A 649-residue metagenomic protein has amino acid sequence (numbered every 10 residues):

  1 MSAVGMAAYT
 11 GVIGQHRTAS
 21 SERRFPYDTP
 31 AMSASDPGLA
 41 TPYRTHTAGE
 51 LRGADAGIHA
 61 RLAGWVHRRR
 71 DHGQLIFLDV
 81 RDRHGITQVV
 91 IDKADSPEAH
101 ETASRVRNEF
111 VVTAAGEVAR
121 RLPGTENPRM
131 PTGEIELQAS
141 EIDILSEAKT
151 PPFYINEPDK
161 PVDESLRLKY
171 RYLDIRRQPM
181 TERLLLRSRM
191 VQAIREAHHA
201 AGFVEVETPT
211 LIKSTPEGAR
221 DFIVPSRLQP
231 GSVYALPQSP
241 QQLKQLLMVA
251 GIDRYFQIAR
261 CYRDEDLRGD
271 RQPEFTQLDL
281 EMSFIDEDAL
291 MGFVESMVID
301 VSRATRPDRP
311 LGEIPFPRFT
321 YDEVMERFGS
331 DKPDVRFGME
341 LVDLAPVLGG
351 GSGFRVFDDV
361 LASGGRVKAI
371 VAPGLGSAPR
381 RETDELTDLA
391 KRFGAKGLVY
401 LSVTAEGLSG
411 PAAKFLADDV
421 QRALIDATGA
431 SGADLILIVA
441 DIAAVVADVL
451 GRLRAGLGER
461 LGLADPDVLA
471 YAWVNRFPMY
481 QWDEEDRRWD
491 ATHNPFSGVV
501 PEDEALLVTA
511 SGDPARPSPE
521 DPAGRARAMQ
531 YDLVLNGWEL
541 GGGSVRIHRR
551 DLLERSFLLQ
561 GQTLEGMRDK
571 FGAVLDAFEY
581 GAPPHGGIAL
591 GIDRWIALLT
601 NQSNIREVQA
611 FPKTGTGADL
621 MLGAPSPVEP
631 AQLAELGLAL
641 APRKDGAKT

Functional and structural regions predicted by a protein language model:
G5, G11-G14: Residue-identity detector for glycine
A7, A19-T649: Class II aminoacyl-tRNA synthetase catalytic cores and aaRS-like
